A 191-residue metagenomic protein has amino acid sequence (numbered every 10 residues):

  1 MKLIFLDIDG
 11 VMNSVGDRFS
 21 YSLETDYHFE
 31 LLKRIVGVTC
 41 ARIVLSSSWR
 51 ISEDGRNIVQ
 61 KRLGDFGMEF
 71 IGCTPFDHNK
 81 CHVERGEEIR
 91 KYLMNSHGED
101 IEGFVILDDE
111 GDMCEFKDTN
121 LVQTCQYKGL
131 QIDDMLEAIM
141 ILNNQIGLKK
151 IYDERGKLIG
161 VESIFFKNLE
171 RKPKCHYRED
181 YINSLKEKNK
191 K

Functional and structural regions predicted by a protein language model:
M1, K186-K191: Short intrinsically disordered terminal tails
K2-H82: Alpha-helical substrate-recognition element adjacent to the catalytic core
N57-V161, F165-N168: C-terminal cap/substrate-recognition subdomain and adjoining C-terminal extension of metal-dependent phosphatase-like
E170, I182-K186: Residue-level detector of alpha-helical secondary structure
C175: Cysteine-cluster motifs in flexible loop/terminal segments that predominantly coordinate metals
